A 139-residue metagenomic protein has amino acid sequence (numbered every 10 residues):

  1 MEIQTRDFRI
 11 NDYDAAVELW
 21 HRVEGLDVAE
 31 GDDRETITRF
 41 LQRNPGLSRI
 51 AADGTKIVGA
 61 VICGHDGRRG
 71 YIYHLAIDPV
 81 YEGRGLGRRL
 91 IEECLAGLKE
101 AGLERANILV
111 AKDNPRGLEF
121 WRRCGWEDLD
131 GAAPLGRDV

Functional and structural regions predicted by a protein language model:
E2-A16: A short beta-loop-alpha structural element at the N-terminal edge of CoA-dependent acyl/N-acetyltransferase catalytic
D7, V17-G31: Helix-loop element at the rim of GNAT/NAT acetyltransferase active sites that forms part of the acceptor-substrate
T38-I50, Y71: A short helix-loop-beta-strand connector motif used in the catalytic cores of GNAT acetyltransferases and, in some
I50, K56-G64, Y71-A76: Conserved beta-strand in the GNAT
G64-Y73, E82, D128-A132: A conserved beta-turn-beta hairpin within the catalytic core of GNAT-like acetyltransferases that forms part
G83-A96, R123: Conserved acetyl-CoA-binding loop-helix of GNAT-fold acetyltransferases
L98-V110: Conserved GNAT acetyl-CoA-binding A-motif
I108-G117, G136-V139: Conserved beta-strand-loop-alpha-helix junction that forms the acyl-donor binding cleft
